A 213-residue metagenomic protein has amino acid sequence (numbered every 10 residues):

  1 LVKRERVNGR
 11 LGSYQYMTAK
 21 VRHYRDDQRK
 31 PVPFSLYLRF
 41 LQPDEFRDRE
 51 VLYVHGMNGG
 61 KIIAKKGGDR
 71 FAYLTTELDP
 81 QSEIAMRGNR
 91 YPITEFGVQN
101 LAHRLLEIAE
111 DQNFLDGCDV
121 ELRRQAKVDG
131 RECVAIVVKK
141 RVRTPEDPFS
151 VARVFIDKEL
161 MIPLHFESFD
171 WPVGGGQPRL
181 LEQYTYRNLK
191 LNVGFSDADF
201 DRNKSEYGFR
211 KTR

Functional and structural regions predicted by a protein language model:
L1-F71: N-terminal mature ectodomain segment of secretory-pathway/periplasmic proteins
R4, R39-D44, I63-K65, A72-L74 (+1 more regions): Gly/Pro-enriched, hydrophobic low-complexity segments that function as extracytoplasmic propeptides/linkers
